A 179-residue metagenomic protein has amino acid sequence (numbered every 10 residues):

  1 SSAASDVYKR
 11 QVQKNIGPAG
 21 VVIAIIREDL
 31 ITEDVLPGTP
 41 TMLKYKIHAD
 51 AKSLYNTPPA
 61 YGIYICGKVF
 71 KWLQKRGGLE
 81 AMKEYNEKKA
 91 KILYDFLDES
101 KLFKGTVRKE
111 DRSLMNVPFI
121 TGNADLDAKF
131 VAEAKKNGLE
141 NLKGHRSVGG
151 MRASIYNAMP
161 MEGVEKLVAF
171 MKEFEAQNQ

Functional and structural regions predicted by a protein language model:
S1-Y8: Short, small-residue-biased leader/transition segments that mark boundaries at the very start of proteins
V12-Y94, R108, Q177-Q179: Active-site C-terminal subdomain of aminotransferase-like
I26, F119-N123, I155-N157: Short beta-strand-to-loop capping motifs
W72, I92, F96-S100, K129-G138 (+1 more regions): Generic non-transmembrane alpha-helical segments
L102-T106, G138-G144: A short linear hydrophobic-aromatic micro-motif
F103-A134: Conserved PLP-binding catalytic core of the aspartate aminotransferase-like
K136, V148-Q179: PLP-dependent enzyme catalytic core of the Aspartate aminotransferase-like
